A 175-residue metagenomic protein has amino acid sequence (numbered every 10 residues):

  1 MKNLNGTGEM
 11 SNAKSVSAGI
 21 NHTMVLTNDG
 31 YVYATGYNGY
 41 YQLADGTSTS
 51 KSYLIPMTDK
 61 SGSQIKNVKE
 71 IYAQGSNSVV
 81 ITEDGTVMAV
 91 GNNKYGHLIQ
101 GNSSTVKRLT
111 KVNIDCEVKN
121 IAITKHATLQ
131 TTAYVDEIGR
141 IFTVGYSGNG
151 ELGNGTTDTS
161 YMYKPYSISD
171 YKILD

Functional and structural regions predicted by a protein language model:
M1-G6, Y33-I55, V90-R108, F142-S167: Short glycine/serine- and acidic-residue-enriched loop/turn motifs that recur at repeat junctions
G6-S11, G62-K66, I121, H126-A127 (+1 more regions): Short glycine-/Asp-/Thr-/Trp-enriched loop segments that recur within the blades of beta-propeller repeat domains
M10, A18, S48, I65 (+4 more regions): Short loop/turn positions that demarcate and connect the beta-strands within blades of beta-propeller repeat domains
K14, I20-N21, D29-G30, K69 (+4 more regions): Short coil/turn segments that connect the beta-strands within blades of beta-propeller domains
S17, Y72, A122-H126: Structural signature of eukaryotic scaffold interfaces centered on beta-propeller domains
H22-V25, A34, N77-V80, A89 (+2 more regions): Conserved core positions of repeat-based scaffolds
